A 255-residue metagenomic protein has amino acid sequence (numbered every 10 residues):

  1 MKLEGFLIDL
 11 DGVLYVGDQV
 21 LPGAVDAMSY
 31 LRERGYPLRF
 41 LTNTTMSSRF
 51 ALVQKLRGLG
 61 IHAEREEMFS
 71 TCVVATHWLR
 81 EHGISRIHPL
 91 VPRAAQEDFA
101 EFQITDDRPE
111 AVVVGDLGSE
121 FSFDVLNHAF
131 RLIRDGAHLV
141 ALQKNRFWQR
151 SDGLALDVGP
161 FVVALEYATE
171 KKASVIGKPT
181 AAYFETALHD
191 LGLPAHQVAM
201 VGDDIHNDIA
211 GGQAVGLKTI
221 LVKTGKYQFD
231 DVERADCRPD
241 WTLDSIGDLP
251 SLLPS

Functional and structural regions predicted by a protein language model:
M1-Y36, T45-F69, V73-S255: Asp-based, Mg2+/Mn2+-dependent phosphohydrolase catalytic module
